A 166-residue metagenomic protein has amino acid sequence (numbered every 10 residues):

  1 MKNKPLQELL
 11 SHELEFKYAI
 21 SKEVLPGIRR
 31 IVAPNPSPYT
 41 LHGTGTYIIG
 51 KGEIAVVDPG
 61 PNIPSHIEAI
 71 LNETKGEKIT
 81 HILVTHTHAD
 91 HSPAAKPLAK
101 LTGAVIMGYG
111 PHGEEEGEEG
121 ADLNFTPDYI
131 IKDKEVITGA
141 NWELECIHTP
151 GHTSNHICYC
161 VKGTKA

Functional and structural regions predicted by a protein language model:
M1-E23: Accessory terminal helices/loops
S11-L14, R30-A33, S37-Y39, T126-I130: Short gly/ser/thr-rich secondary-structure transition/capping motifs
F16, E23, L41, I49 (+3 more regions): A generic fold-level signal
Y18-E77, C158-A166: Conserved beta-strand hairpin/beta-sheet module of binuclear metal-dependent hydrolase folds, prominently
R30, I48, K134-V161, A166: Core dinuclear metal-dependent hydrolase active-site scaffold
V32-P34, L83, G110, P150: Residues at the C-termini of beta-strands that transition into short coil/loop
T40-H42, P61-E145, G163-K165: Active-site HxH/HxHxD metal-binding segment of metal-dependent hydrolases
